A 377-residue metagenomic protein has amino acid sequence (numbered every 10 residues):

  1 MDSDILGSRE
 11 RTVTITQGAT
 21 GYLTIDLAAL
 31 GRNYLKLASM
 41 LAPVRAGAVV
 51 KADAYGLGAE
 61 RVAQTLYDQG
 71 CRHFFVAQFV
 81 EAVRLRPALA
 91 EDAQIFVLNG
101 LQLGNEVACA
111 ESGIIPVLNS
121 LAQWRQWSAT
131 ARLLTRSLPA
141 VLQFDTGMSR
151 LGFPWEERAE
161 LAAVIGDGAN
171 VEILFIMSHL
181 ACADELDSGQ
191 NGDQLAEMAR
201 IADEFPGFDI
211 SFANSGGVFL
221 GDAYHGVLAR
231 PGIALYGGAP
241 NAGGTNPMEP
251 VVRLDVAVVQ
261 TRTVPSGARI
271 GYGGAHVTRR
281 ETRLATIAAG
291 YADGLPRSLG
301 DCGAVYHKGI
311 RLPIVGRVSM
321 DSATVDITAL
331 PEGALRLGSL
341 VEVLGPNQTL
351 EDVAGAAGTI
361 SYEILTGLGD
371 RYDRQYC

Functional and structural regions predicted by a protein language model:
D2-Y34, V80-E81, L101, S120-Q126 (+2 more regions): Active-site anion/phosphate-binding pocket segments in diverse small-molecule metabolic enzymes
I5, I15-Q17, G21-I25, A29-R32 (+3 more regions): Active-site-proximal beta-alpha core segment in soluble small-molecule metabolic enzymes
